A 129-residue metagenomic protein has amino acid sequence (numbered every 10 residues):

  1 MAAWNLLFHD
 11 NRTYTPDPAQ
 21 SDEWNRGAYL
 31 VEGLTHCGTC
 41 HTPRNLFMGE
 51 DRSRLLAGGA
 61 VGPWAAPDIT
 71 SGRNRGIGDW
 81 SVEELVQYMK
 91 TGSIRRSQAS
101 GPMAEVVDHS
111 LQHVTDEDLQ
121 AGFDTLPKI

Functional and structural regions predicted by a protein language model:
A3-E32: Electrostatic cytochrome c docking/interface patches
A19-Q20, W24, T70, S97 (+1 more regions): Interaction-mediating elements
D22, R26, W80, E84 (+2 more regions): Extracytoplasmic/secreted proteins, especially bacterial periplasmic and envelope-associated proteins
G27, L34-R44, G122, L126: The canonical Cys-X-X-Cys-His
T35, L55-I94, V107-L119: Electron-transfer interface patches adjacent to heme c in soluble/periplasmic c-type cytochromes and di-/multiheme
G38, F47, G78-D79, I94-S100: Substrate-binding/catalytic groove segments of enzymes that remodel or degrade extracellular structural polymers
C40-L46, T91, D108, P127-K128: Detector for the c-type heme attachment site
N45-L56: Small/polar (Gly/Ser/Thr/Ala-rich) solvent-exposed segments that form structured loops/beta-strands/short helices used
